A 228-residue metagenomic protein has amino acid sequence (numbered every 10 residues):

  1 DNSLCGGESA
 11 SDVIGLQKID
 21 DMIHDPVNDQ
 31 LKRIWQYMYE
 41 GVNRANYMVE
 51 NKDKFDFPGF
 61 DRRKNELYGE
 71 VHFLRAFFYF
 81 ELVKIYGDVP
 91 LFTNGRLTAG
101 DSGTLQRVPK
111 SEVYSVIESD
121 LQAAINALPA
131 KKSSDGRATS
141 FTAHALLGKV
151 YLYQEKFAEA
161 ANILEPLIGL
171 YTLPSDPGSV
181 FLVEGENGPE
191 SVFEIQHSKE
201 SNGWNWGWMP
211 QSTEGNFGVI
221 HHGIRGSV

Functional and structural regions predicted by a protein language model:
D1-D12, Y114, E118, Q122-I125 (+1 more regions): An aromatic- and glycine-enriched ligand-binding surface/loop that stacks and positions planar moieties
S9-Y86, V108-E112, L121-D135: Conserved, well-structured interaction surfaces
I19-H24, L91, L128, L173 (+2 more regions): Short clusters of hydrophobic/aromatic residues that line enzyme substrate/ligand-binding pockets
K32, V83-V89, S102, G178 (+1 more regions): Generic secondary-structure boundary/loop-capping signal
F57-P58, L91-G95, P174-D176: Short, hydrophobic secondary-structure boundary micro-motifs
V83-G95, F157-L164: Short, well-structured active-site flanking segments
D88-S111, S115: Short coil/linker segments at helix-helix boundaries
